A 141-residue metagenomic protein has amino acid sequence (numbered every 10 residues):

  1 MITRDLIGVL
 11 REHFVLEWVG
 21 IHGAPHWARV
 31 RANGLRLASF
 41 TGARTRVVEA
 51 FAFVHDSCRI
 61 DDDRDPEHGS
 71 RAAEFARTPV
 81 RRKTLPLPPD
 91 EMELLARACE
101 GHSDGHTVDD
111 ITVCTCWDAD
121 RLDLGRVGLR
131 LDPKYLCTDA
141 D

Functional and structural regions predicted by a protein language model:
M1-D5, F14-A43, V54, L85 (+1 more regions): Divalent metal-dependent phosphate-bond-processing catalytic cores, especially two-metal-ion Mg2+/Mn2+ enzymes that act
V30-G34, E67-K83: An active-site-proximal "capping" alpha-helix that borders the catalytic cofactor pocket
T45-D63, H68-A72, A96-S103, D120: His-Asp-centered metal-binding catalytic motifs of divalent-metal-dependent phosphohydrolases/nucleases
C58-D62, R77-R81, L85, D104: Short helix-capping and hinge/turn segments at secondary-structure transitions, especially at repeat and domain
P88-A96: Membrane-interface starts of transmembrane alpha-helices
